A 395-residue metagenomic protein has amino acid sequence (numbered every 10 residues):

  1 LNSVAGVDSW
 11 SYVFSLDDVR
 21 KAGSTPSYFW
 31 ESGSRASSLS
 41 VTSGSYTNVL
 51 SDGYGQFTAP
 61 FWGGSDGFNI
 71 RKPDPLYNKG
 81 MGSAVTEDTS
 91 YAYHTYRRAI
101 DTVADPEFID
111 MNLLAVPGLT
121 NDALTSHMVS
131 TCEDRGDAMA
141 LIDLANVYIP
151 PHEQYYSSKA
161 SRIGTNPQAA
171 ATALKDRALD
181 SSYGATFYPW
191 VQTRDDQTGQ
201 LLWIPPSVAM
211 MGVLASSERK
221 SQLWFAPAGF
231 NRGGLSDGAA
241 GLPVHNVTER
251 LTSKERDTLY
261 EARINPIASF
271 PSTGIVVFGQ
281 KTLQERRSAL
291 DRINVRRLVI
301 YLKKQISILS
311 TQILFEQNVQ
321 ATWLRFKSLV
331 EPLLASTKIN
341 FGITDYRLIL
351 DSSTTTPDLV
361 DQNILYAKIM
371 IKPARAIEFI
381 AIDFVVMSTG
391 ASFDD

Functional and structural regions predicted by a protein language model:
L1-D395: Structured, hydrophobic secondary-structure cores that serve as assembly/anchoring elements
